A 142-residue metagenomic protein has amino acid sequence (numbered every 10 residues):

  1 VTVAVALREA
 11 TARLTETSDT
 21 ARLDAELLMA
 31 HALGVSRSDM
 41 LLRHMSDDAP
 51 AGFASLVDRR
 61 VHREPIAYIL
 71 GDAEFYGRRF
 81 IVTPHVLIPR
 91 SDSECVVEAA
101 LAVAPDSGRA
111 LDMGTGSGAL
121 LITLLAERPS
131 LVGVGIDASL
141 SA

Functional and structural regions predicted by a protein language model:
V1-M45: Non-catalytic accessory regions of SAM-dependent methyltransferases
D19-L23, I69, R90, G114 (+1 more regions): Non-catalytic, surface-exposed connector residues within folded enzymatic/regulatory domains
L27-A102: Conserved AdoMet
D92-A142: Conserved SAM/SAH cofactor-binding pocket of Class I
